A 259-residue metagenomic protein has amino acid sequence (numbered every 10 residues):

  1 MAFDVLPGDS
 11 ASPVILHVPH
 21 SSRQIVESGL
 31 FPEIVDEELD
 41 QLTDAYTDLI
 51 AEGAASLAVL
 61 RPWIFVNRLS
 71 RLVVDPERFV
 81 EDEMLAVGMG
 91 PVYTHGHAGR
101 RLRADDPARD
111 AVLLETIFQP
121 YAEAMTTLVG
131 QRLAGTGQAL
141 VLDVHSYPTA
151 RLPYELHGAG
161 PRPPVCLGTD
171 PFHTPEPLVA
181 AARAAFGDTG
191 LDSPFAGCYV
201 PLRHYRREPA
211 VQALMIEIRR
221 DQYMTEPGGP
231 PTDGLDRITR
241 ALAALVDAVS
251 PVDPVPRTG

Functional and structural regions predicted by a protein language model:
M1-V141, S146-G259: N-terminal catalytic or cofactor-binding beta/alpha core of small enzyme domains
